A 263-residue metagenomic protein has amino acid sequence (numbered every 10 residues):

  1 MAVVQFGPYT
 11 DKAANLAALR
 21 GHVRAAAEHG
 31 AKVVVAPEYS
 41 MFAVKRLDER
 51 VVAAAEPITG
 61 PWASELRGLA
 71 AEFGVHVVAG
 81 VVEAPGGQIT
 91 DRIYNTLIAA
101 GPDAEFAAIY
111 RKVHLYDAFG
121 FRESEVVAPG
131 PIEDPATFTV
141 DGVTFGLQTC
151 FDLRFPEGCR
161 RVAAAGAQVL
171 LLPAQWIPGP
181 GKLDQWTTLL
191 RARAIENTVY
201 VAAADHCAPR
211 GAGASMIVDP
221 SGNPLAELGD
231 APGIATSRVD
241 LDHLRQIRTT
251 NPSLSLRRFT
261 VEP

Functional and structural regions predicted by a protein language model:
M1, N15, V35, A70 (+1 more regions): Residue-level signal for inorganic ion chemistry
M1-G7: Short beta-strand segments enriched in small/hydrophobic residues
K12, R20-D103, I109, I177-I195: Cys-nucleophile CN-hydrolase/nitrilase-fold catalytic domain and related Cys-dependent amidase chemistry that acts on
A14-R24, R154-R160: Short, acidic/polar
K32-V33, V143-F145, V169: Structural motif
I58-V78, L153-A235: CN hydrolase (nitrilase-like) catalytic-core segments centered on the catalytic cysteine and neighboring Lys/Glu
A79-V81, N95-A99, A136-F138, S215-I217 (+1 more regions): Short beta-strand scaffold segments in enzyme catalytic cores
Q88-A165, P178-T188, A192, T249-S253 (+1 more regions): Active-site catalytic loop in hydrolytic enzyme cores
